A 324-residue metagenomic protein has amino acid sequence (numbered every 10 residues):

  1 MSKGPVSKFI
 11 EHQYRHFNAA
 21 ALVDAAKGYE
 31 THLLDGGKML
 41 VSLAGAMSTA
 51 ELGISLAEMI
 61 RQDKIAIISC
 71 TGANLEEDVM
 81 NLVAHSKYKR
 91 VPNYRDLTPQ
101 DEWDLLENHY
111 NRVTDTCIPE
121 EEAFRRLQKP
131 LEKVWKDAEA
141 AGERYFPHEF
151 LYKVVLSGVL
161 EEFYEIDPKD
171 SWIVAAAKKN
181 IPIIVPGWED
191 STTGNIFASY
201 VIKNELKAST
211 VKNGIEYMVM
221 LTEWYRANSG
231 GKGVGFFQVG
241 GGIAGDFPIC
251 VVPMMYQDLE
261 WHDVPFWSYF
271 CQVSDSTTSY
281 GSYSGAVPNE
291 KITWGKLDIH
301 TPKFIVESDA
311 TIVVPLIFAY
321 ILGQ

Functional and structural regions predicted by a protein language model:
M1-A26, E30-L33: N-terminal glycine-rich anion-binding loop in soluble enzyme alpha/beta folds
F17-A20, G233, I243, C250 (+1 more regions): C-terminal functional extensions of proteins
A25-M39, A175-K179, E223-G233: Glycine-rich phosphate/diphosphate-binding loops that line cofactor/substrate pockets in enzymes
M39-S48, I68, I184-W188, A208-Y283: Glycine-rich anion-binding loop/nest that anchors nucleotide
E51-I54, V79-H85, N195-S199, P248-V252 (+1 more regions): Short acidic, glycine/serine/threonine-rich loops at helix termini
S55-K64, L82-N93, V201, V252-W261 (+1 more regions): A glycine- and small-aliphatic-rich helix-loop capping segment at beta-alpha/alpha-beta transitions that lines
I60-L127: A generic, well-ordered mixed alpha/beta core segment in the N-terminal half of proteins
D101-T192: Ligand-binding beta-strand-loop-alpha-helix segment within the catalytic cores of soluble metabolic enzymes
